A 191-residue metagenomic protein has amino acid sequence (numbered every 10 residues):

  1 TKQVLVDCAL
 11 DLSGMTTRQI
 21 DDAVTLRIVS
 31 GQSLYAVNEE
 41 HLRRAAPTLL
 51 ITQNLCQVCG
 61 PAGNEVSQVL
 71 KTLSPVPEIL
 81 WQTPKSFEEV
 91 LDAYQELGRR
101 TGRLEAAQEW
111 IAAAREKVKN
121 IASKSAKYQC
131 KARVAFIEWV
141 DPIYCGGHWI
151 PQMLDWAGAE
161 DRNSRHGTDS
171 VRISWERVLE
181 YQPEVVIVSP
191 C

Functional and structural regions predicted by a protein language model:
T1-C191: N-terminal ligand-binding lobe of clamshell/alpha-beta domains
